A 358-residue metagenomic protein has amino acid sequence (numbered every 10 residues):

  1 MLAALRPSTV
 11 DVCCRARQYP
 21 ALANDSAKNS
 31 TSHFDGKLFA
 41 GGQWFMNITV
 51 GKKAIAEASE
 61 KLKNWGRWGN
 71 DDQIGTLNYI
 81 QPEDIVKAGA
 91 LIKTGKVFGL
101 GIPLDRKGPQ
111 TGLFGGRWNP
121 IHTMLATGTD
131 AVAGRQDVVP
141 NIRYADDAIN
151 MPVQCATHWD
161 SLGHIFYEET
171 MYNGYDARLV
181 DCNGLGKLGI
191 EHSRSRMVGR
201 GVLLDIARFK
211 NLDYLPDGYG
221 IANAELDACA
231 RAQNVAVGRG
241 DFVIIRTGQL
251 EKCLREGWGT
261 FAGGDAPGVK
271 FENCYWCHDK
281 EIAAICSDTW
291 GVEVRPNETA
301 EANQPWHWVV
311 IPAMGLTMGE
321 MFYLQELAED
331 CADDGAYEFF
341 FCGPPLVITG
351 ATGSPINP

Functional and structural regions predicted by a protein language model:
M1-L2, L62: Accessible peptide chain termini
L2-L5, L22, L38: Leucine-biased recognition of intrinsically disordered, low-complexity hydrophobic segments
C13-C14: Cysteine-centered motifs
Y19: Structured alpha-helical
K28-F45: Short, Lys/Arg-enriched N-terminal segments with co-localized hydrophobic residues within the first ~10-30 amino acids
G42-P358: Active-/binding-site microenvironments in catalytic and ligand-binding cores
